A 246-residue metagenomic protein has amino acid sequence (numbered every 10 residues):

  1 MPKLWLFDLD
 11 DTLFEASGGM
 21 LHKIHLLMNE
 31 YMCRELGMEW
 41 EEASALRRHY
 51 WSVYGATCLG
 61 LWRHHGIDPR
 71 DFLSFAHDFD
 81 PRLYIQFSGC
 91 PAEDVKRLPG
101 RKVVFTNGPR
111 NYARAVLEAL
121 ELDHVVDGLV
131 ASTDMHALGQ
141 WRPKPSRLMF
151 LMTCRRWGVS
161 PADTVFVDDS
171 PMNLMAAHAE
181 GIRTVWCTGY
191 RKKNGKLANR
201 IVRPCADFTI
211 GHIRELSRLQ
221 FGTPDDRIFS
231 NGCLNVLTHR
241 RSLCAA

Functional and structural regions predicted by a protein language model:
M1-E93, R97, N111-R114: N-terminal helical cap/lid subdomain that shapes the substrate entry/recognition surface in HAD-like hydrolases
M1-K3, K96, P109-R110, R114-A246: Asp-based, Mg2+/Mn2+-dependent phosphohydrolase catalytic module
E15, V104-T106, W186: Hydrophobic residues in well-ordered beta-strands that form the structural core
M38, I67, G100, V159 (+1 more regions): Short glycine/serine/threonine/alanine-rich loop segments
F87, F105, R142: Residue-level marker of regulatory loop/turn positions in helix-turn-helix DNA-binding domains and in histidine
K102-V104, L138: Short helix-to-loop capping/linker segments positioned immediately adjacent to catalytic or ligand/cofactor-binding
